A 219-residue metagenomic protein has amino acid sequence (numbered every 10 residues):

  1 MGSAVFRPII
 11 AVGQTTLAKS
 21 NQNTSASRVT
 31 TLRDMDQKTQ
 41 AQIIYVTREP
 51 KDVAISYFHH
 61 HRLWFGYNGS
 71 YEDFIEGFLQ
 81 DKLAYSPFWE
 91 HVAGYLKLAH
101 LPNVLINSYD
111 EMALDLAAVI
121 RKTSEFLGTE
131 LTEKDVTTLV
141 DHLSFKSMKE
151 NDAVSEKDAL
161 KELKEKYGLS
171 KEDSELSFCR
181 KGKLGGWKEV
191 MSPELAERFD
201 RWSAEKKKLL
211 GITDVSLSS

Functional and structural regions predicted by a protein language model:
S3-D141, F145-F178, V190-P193, E197 (+2 more regions): PAPS-dependent sulfotransferase catalytic domain
S177-K181, G185: Conserved GTP-binding G-domain of TRAFAC-class P-loop NTPases and closely related GTPase folds
V215-S216: Short, basic/aromatic-enriched C-terminal tail that caps enzymatic domains
